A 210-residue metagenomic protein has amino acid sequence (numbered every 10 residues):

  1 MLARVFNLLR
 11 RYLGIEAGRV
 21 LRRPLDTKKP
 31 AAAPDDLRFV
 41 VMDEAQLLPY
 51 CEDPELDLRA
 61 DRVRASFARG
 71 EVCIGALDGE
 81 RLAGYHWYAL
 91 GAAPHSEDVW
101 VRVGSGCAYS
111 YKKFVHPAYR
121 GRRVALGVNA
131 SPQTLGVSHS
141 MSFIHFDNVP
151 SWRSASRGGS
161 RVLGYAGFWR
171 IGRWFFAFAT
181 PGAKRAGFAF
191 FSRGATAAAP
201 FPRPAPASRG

Functional and structural regions predicted by a protein language model:
M1-P54, L58-R62: Acyl-donor-binding surface of acyltransferase catalytic domains
R19-L21, R161-F176: Conserved catalytic-core motifs of GNAT/GCN5-like acyltransferases
E52-P117: A conserved beta-strand-loop-helix scaffold within acyl/acetyltransferase catalytic domains
Y111-T134, R153-R157: Conserved acetyl-CoA-binding loop-helix of GNAT-fold acetyltransferases
L135-F146: Conserved GNAT acetyl-CoA-binding A-motif
F146-A166: Conserved active-site alpha-helix within GNAT-family acetyltransferase domains
F176-A189: C-terminal catalytic/acceptor-binding lobe
F191-G210: Long, compositionally biased intrinsically disordered regions
